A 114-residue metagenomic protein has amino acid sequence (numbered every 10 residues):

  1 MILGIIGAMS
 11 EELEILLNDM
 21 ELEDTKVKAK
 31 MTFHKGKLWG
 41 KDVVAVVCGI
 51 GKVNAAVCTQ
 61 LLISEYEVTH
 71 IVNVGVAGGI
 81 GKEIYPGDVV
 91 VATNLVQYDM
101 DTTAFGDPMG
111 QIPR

Functional and structural regions predicted by a protein language model:
M1-Y66: N-terminal short beta-loop-beta anion/metal-coordinating cradle
L13-E14, K52-A55, G79-E83, D99-M100: Short active-site-adjacent helix-start/loop capping segments
V68-V72: Proline-aspartate-enriched helix->loop->beta-strand connector
I80-R114: Mid-sequence, gly/pro-rich, charge-dense loop/helix-turn segments that line enzyme active sites
